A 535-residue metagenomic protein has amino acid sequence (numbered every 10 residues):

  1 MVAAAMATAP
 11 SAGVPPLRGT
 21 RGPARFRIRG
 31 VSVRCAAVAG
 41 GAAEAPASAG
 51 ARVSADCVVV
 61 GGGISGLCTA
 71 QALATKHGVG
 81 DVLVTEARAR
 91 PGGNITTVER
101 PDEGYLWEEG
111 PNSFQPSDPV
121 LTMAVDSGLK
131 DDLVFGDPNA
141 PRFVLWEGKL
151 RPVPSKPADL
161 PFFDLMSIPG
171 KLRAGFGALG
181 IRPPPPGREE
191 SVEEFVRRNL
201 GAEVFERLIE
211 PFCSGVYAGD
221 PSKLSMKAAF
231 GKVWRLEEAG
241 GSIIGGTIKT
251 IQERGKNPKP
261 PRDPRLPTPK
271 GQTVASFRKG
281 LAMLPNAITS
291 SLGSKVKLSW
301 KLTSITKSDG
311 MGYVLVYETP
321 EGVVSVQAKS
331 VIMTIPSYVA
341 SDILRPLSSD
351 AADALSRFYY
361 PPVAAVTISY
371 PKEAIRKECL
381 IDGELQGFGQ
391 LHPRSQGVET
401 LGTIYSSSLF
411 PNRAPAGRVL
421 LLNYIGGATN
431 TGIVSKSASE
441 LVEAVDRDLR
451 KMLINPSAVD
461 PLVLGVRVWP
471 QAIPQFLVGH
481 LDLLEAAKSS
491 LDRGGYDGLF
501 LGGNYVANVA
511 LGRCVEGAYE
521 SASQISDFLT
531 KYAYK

Functional and structural regions predicted by a protein language model:
M1-R29, A37: N-terminal chloroplast transit peptides
G30-E44, G50-R52, P154-P157, L385-Q386 (+1 more regions): Conserved flavin/dinucleotide-binding core of flavoenzymes
G50-V84: N-terminal Rossmann-like FAD-binding beta1-loop-alpha1 element of flavoenzymes
A51-V53, K76, S294, L298-E440 (+3 more regions): Mid-domain catalytic core of redox enzymes that form a hydrophobic substrate pocket/lid adjacent to a catalytic redox
S65, R90, Y338: Conserved Rossmann-like nucleotide-cofactor binding loop
A74-P101: Glycine-rich FAD pyrophosphate-binding loop
P101-P185: Dinucleotide-binding Rossmann-like beta1-alpha1 core, especially the glycine-rich loop that anchors the ADP
R173-T319, Q327-S330: Active-site/ligand-binding neighborhood in enzyme catalytic cores
